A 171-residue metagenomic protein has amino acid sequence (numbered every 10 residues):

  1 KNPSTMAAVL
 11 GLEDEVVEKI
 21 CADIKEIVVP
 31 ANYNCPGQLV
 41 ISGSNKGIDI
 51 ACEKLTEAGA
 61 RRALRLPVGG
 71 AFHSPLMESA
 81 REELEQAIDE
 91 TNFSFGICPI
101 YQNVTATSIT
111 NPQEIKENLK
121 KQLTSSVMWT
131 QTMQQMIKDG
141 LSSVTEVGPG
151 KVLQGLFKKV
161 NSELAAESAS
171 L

Functional and structural regions predicted by a protein language model:
K1-S125: Alpha/beta catalytic cores of group-transfer enzymes, especially the acyltransferase/condensing modules of polyketide
N92-L171: Acyltransferase/transacylase module recognition
